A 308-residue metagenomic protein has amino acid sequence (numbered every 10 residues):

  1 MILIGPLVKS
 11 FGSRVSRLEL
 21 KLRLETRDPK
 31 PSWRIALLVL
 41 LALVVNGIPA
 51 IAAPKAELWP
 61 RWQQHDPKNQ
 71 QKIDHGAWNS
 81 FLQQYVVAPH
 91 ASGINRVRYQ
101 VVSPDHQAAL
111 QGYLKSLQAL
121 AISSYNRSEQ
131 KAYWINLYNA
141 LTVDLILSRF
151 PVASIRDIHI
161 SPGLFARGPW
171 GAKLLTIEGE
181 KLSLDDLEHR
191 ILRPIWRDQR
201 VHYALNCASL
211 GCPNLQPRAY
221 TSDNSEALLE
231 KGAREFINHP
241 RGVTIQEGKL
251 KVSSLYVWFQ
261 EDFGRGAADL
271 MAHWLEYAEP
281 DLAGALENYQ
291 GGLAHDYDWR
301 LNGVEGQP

Functional and structural regions predicted by a protein language model:
I2-L3: Extreme N-terminal basic, low-complexity initiation segments that serve as generic localization/processing leaders
L7-P31: Arg/Gly-rich low-complexity intrinsically disordered repeat tracts
P31-A36, T176-E178: Extended, compositionally biased low-complexity polar/Lys-Gly-rich tracts and adjacent boundary/linker regions are
A36-N46: Bacterial N-terminal signal peptides
I48-A52: Sec/Tat signal peptide C-region and signal peptidase I cleavage site
A53-P308: Interaction/scaffold regions that mediate signaling and macromolecular assembly across diverse proteins
